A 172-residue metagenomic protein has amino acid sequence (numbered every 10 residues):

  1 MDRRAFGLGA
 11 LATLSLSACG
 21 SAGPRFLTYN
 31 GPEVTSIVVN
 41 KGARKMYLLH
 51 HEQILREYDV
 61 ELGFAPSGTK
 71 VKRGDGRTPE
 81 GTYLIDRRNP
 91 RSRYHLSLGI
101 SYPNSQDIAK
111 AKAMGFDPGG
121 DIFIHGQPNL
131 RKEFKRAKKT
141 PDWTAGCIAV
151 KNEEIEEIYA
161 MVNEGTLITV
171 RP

Functional and structural regions predicted by a protein language model:
M1-L14: N-terminal secretory signal peptides and thylakoid transit peptides that target proteins across membranes
S17-A18: C-terminal motif of bacterial Sec signal peptides marking the signal peptidase cleavage site
G23-T35, L62-D86, I108-K110, N152-E153: N-terminal post-signal-peptidase region of extra-cytosolic proteins
N30-P32, V39-G42, Q53, T78 (+1 more regions): Short, surface-exposed loop/turn motifs at beta-strand boundaries within globular domains
S36-P66: Post-signal-peptide N-terminal segment of Sec-exported extracytoplasmic proteins
A43-K45, T82, D121: Structural motif
D59, K70, R77, I122 (+1 more regions): Short glycine- and Lys/Arg-enriched binding-loop motifs that mark or flank ligand-binding interfaces
R87-P172: Exported/periplasmic cell-wall-interacting domains
